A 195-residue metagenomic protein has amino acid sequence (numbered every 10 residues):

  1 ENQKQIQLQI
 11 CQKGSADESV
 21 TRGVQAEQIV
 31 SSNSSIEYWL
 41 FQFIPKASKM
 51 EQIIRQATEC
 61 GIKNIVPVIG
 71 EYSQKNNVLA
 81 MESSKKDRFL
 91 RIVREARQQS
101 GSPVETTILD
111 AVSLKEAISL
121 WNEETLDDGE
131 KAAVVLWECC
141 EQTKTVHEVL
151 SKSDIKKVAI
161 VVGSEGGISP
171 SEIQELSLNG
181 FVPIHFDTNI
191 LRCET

Functional and structural regions predicted by a protein language model:
E1-I29: N-terminal positively charged helical leader segments and presequences
V30-A132: RNA substrate-binding interface of SAM-dependent RNA methyltransferases
K63-N64, K156, V182: Short acidic/polar active-site loop segments enriched in Thr and Asp
L79, H147-E148, E172-E175: Short amphipathic alpha-helical segments
V112-V161: A mid-sequence, solvent-exposed acidic-amphipathic segment
C139-T143, E165-S169, I190-L191: Short Gly/Pro-enriched loop/turn and capping motifs at secondary-structure junctions
I155-E175: A C-terminal functional module that forms or caps the active site or interfaces directly with catalytic machinery
S169-T195: Structured adenosyl-cofactor binding patch, chiefly the S-adenosyl-L-methionine
